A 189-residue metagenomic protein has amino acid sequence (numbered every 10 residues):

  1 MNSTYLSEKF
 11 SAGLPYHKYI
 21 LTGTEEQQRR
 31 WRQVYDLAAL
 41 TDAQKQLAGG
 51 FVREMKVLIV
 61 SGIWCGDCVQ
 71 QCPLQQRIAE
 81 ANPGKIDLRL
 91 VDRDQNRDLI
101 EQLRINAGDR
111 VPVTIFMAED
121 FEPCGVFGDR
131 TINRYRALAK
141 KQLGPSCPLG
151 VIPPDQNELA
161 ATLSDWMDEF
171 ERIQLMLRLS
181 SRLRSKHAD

Functional and structural regions predicted by a protein language model:
M1-M55, R77-G84, I100-R110, C124-D189: Non-globular targeting/processing and membrane-anchoring segments
L58, Q70-Q71, P153: Aromatic-enriched hydrophobic runs in primary sequence
L58-G62, Q75, P83-L99, M117-E119: Thiol-based oxidoreductase modules, predominantly thioredoxin-like and allied folds used for disulfide exchange
I63-Q70: Conserved redox-active cysteine motifs that mediate thiol-disulfide chemistry, especially di-cysteine Cys-X(1-2)-Cys
C65, N96, E122, I132: Surface-exposed, flexible loop/turn segments at secondary-structure boundaries
D109-E119: Acidic, Ser/Thr-rich peripheral helices and adjacent loops at domain boundaries
